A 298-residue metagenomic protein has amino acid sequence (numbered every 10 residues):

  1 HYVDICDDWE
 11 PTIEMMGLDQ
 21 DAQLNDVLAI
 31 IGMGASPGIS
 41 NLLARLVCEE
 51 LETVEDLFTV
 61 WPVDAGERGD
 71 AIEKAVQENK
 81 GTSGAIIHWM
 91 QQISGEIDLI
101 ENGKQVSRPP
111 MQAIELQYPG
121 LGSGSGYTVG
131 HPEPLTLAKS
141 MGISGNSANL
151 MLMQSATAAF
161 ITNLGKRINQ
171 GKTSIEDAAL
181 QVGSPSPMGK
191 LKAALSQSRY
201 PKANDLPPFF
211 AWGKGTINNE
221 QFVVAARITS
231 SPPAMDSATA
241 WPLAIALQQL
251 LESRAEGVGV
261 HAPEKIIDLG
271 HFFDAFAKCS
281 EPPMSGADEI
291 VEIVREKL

Functional and structural regions predicted by a protein language model:
I5-L28: Rossmann-fold NAD(P)-binding glycine/threonine-rich loop
D8-I13, S36-I39, P62-R68: Short gly/pro/ser/thr-enriched loop/turn and capping motifs at secondary-structure boundaries
M16-D19, A44-R45, I72-A75: Short, glycine/charged-enriched secondary-structure capping and boundary segments
D19-L24, L46-E52: Short, surface-exposed basic-aromatic patches at helix termini and helix-loop junctions that form
I31-L43, C48, P242, A246: Short alpha-helices
E49-L298: C-terminal catalytic/substrate-binding lobe primarily of soluble NAD(P)-dependent oxidoreductases
